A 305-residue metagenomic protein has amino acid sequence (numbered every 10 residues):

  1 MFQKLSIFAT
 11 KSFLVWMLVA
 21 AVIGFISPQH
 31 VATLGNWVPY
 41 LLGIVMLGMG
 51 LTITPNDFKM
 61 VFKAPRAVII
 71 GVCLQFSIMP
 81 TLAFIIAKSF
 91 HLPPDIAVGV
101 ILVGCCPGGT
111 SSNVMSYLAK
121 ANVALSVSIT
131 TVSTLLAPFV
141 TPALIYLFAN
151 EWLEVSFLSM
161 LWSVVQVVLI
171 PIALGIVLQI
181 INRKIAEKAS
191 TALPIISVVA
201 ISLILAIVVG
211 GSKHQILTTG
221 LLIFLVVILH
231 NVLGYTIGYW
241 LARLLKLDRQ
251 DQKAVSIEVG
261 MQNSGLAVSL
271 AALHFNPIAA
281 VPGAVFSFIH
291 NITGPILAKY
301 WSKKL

Functional and structural regions predicted by a protein language model:
M1-L305: Alpha-helical transmembrane segments of multi-pass small-molecule/ion transporters
